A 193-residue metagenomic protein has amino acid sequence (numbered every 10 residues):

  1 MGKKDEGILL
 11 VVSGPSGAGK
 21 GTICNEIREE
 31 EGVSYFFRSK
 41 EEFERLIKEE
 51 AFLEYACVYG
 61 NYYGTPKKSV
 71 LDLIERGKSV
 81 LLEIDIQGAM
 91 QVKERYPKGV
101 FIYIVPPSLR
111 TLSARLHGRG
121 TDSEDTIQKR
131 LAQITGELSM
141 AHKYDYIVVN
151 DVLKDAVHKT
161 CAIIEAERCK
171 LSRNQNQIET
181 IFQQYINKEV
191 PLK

Functional and structural regions predicted by a protein language model:
M1-L10, E31: Extreme N-terminal, non-catalytic leader segments that precede Walker-type/kinase nucleotide-binding cores
K3, T121-D122, S139-K193: NTP-dependent small-molecule kinase module
S13-P15: P-loop (Walker A) phosphate-binding loop of NTP-binding proteins
A18: ATP-binding Walker
G21: Walker A/P-loop
E29-V80, Q87-M90: ATP-dependent small-molecule kinase phosphotransfer cores that center on conserved nucleotide phosphate-binding segments
V80-D85, E94-G118, V149-N150: Conserved phosphate-donor/acceptor-positioning beta-strand/loop module used by diverse small-molecule
